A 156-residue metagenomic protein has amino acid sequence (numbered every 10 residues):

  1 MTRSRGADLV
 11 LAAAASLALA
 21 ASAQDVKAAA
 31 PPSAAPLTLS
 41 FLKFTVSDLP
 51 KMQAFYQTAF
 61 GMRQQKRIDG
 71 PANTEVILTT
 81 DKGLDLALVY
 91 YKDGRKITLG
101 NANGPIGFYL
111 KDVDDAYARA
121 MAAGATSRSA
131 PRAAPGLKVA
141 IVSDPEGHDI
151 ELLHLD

Functional and structural regions predicted by a protein language model:
M1-S4: N-terminal secretory signal peptides that target proteins for export/translocation
D8-A20: Bacterial N-terminal signal peptides
Q24-L39, R63-F108, Y117-S143, H154-D156: Vicinal oxygen chelate
M52-Q57, A120, G147: Conserved active-site tyrosine of GNAT-family acetyltransferases
H148-L152: Short, conserved beta-strand/loop elements in beta-sheet-dominated catalytic cores that frequently flank divalent-metal
